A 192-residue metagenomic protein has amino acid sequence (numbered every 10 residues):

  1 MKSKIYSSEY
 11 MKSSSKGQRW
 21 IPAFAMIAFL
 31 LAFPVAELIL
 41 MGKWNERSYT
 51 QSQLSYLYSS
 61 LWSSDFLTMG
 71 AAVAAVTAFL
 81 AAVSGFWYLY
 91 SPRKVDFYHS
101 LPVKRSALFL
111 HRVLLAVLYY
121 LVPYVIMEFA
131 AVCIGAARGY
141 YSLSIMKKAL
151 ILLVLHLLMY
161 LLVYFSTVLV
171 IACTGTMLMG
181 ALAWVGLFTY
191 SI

Functional and structural regions predicted by a protein language model:
M1-I5, I39-S64, A181-I192: Terminal transmembrane helical anchor/hairpin motif
M1-M26: Aromatic- and glycine-rich beta-strand/loop motifs that create alpha-glucan
Y6-M11, V103-A107, H111, G175-M179 (+1 more regions): Hydrophobic, small-residue-rich membrane helices and short re-entrant helix-turn-helix hairpins that build
R19-E46, M69-L80, W184-S191: Hydrophobic alpha-helical transmembrane segments of multi-pass membrane transport/permease proteins
S59-S60, L67, L115-G180: Secretory targeting signals
D65-K94: Long, hydrophobic alpha-helical segments
A82, R93, F165, A181-L182: Transmembrane alpha-helix boundary/hinge residues in polytopic small-molecule transporters
Y88-L118: Helix-loop-helix units of permease transmembrane domains in multi-pass membrane transporters, especially ABC
